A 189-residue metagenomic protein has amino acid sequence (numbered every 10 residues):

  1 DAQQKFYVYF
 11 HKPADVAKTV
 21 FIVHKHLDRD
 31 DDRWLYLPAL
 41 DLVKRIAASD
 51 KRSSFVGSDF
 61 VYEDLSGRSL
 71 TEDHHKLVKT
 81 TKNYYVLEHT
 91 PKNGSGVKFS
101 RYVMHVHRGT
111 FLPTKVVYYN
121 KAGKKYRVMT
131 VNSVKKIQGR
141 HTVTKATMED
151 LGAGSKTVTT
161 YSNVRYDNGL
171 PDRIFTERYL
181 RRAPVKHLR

Functional and structural regions predicted by a protein language model:
D1-A39: N-terminal mature ectodomain segment of secretory-pathway/periplasmic proteins
H11, I22, D32, Y36 (+3 more regions): Gly/Pro-enriched, hydrophobic low-complexity segments that function as extracytoplasmic propeptides/linkers
H74-V78: Active-site cradle of extracellular carbohydrate-active enzymes
G169-R189: Gram-negative outer-membrane assembly/targeting C-terminal domains
